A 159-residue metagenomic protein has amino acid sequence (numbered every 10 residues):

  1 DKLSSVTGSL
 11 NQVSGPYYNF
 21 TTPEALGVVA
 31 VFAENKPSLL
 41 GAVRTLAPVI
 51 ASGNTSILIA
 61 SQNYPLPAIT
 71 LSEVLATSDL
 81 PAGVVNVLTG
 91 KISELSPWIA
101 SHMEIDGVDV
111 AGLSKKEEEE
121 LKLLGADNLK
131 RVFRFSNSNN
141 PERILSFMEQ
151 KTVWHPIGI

Functional and structural regions predicted by a protein language model:
D1-L46: N-terminal Rossmann NAD(P)-binding subdomain characteristic of aldehyde/semialdehyde dehydrogenases
D1-V6, M103, D109-I159: C-terminal segments
Y17, E94-L95, E117: Short acidic active-site motifs
I50-A51: Short hydrophobic alpha-helices that are characteristic scaffold elements of the AMP-binding
T55-L58: A short hydrophobic/small-residue beta-strand
P65-S78: Extended, low-polarity segments enriched in aliphatic/aromatic residues
G83-V87: A glycine-rich helix N-cap at a beta->alpha junction
T89-A111: A charged, well-structured terminal subsegment
